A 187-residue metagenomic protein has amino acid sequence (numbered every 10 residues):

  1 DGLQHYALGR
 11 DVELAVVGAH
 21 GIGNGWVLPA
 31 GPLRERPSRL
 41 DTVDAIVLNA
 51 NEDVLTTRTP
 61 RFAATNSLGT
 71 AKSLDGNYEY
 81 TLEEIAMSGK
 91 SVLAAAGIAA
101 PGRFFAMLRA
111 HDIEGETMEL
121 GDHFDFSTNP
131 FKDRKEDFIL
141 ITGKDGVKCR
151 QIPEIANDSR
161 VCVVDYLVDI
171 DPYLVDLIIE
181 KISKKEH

Functional and structural regions predicted by a protein language model:
D1-T57, R61: Phosphate/Mg2+-binding loops and adjacent switch elements in nucleotide/diphosphate-handling enzyme cores
L8-G9, P37-T42, E84-S88, K132-K135 (+1 more regions): Short, conserved loop/helix-junction motifs that constitute active-site signature segments in enzyme catalytic cores
L14-V16, L40-A50, R58-L68, S88-K90 (+2 more regions): Conserved beta-strand/loop subsegment of P-loop NTPase cores
A19-I22, W26, N66-G69, E119-D125 (+1 more regions): Short, acidic/turn-prone active-site loops that include or flank metal/cofactor- and phosphate-binding residues
V43, G97, I139: Residue-level signal for inorganic ion chemistry
E52-T57, P101-R103, F126-S127, G146-Q151 (+1 more regions): Short, charged/polar "capping" segments at the starts of alpha-helices and the immediately preceding loops
G69-Y78, L82-H123, S127-T128, D145 (+3 more regions): Redox- and metal-dependent alpha/beta enzyme cores, enriched for Fe-S-associated oxidoreductases and cofactor-handling
P130-F138, K144-H187: Generic C-terminus detector
